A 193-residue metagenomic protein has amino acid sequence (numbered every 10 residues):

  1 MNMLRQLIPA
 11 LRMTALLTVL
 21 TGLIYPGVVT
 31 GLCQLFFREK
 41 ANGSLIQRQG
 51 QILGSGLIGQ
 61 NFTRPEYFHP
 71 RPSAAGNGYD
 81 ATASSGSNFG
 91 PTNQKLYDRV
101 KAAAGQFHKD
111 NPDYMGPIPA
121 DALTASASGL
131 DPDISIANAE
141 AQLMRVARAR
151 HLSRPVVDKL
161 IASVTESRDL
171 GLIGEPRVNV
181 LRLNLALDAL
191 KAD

Functional and structural regions predicted by a protein language model:
N2, P9, G22, V29-A149 (+2 more regions): Flexible, solvent-exposed loop/hinge segments and secondary-structure transition points
A141, R145-D193: Extracytoplasmic/periplasmic C-terminal soluble domains
